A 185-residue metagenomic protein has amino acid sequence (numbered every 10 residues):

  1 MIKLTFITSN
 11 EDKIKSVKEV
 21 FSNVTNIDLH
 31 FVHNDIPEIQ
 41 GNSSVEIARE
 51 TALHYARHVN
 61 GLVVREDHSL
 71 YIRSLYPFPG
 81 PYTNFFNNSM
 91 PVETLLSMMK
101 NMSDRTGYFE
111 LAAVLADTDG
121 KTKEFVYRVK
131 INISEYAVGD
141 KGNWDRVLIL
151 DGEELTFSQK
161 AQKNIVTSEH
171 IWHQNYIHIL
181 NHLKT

Functional and structural regions predicted by a protein language model:
I2-T5, D12-T185: Anionic-ligand binding patches
